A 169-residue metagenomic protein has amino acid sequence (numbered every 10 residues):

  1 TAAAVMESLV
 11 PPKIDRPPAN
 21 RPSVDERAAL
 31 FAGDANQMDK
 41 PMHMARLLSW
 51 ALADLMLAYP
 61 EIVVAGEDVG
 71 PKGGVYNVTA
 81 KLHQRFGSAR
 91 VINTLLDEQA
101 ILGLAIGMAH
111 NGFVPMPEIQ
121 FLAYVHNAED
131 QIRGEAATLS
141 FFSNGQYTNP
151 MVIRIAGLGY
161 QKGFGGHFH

Functional and structural regions predicted by a protein language model:
A2-H169: Thiamine diphosphate
